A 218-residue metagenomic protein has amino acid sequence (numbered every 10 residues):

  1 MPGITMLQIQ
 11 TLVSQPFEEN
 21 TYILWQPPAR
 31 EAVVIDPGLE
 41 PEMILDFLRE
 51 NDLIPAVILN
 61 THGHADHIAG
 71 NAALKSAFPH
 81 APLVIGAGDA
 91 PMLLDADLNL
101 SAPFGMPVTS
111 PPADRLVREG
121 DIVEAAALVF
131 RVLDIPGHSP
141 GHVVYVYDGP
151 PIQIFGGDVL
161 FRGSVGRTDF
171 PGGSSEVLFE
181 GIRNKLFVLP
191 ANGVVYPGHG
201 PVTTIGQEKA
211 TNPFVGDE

Functional and structural regions predicted by a protein language model:
M1-T5, P107-T109: Short, conserved catalytic or adaptor-binding loops enriched in Gly and charged residues
I4-N51, V144-G156: Conserved beta-strand hairpin/beta-sheet module of binuclear metal-dependent hydrolase folds, prominently
E18, L39-L128, A210-D217: Active-site HxH/HxHxD metal-binding segment of metal-dependent hydrolases
L24, T61, I135: Conserved S/T- and glycine-rich ATP-binding loop of Class I adenylate-forming
V33, V57-L59, L83, Q153-F155 (+1 more regions): Residue-level marker for buried hydrophobic side chains located in beta-strands that build the well-ordered beta-sheet
L53, L98-A102, I122, L128-D134 (+1 more regions): Metallo-beta-lactamase
